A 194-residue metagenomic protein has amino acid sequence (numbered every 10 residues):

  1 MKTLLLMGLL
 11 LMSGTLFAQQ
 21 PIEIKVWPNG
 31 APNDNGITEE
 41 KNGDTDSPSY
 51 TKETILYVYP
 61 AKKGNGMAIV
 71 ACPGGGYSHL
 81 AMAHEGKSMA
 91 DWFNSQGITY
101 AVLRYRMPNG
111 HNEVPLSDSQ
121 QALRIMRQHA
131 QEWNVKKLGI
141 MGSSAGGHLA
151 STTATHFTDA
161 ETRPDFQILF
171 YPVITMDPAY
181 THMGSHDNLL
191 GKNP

Functional and structural regions predicted by a protein language model:
M1-P21: Bacterial Sec-dependent N-terminal signal peptides
Q19-P194: Alpha/beta-hydrolase superfamily serine-hydrolase fold, recognizing
